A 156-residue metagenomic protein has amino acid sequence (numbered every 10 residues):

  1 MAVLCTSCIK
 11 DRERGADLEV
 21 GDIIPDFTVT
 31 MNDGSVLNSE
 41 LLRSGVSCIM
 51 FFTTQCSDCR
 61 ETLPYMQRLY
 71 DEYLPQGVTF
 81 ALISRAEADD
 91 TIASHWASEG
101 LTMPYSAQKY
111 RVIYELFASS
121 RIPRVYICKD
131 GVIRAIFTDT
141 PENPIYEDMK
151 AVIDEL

Functional and structural regions predicted by a protein language model:
L4-D26: Bacterial Sec-dependent N-terminal signal peptides
T28-S47: A short beta-strand-turn-helix
G45-S47, F52-C56, R121: Short pre-active-site segment immediately N-terminal to redox-active cysteine/selenocysteine motifs in thiol-based
C48-I49, F80, V125: Hydrophobic beta-strand anchors of alpha/beta hydrolase catalytic cores
F51-R68: Conserved redox-active cysteine motifs that mediate thiol-disulfide chemistry, especially di-cysteine Cys-X(1-2)-Cys
Q76-D90, L101-Y110: Thiol-based oxidoreductase modules, predominantly thioredoxin-like and allied folds used for disulfide exchange
A93-D130: Short, internal strand/loop/helix patches that form the active-site neighborhood or redox-interaction surface
I127-L156: Thiol-/selenol-based redox modules, centered on thioredoxin-like and closely related oxidoreductase domains
